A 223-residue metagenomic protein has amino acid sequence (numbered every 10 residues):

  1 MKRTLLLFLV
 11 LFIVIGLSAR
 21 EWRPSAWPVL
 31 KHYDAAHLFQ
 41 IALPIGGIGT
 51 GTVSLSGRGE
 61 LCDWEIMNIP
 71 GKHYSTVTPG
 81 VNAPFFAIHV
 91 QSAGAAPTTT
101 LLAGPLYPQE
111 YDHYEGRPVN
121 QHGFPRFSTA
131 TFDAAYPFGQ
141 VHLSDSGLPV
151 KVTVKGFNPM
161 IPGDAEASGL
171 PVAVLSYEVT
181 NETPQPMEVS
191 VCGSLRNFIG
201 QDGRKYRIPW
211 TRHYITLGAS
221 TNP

Functional and structural regions predicted by a protein language model:
T4-I13: Sec-dependent N-terminal signal peptides
L7, V29-K31, F39-I41, F127-A130 (+2 more regions): Generic recognition of flexible, low-complexity loop/linker segments
A19-P108: Beta-strand-rich N-terminal accessory domains
L38-Q40, G49-T50, L61, F85 (+4 more regions): Extracellular structured ligand-interaction cores
I48, L55-R58, I66-I69, A93 (+4 more regions): An acidic- and aromatic-residue-enriched active-site/binding cleft used to recognize and process polar
L106-V172: Extended, loop-rich substrate-binding clefts of extracytoplasmic carbohydrate-active enzymes
V154, P159-P223: Polysaccharide-binding surfaces and accessory modules of carbohydrate-active proteins
